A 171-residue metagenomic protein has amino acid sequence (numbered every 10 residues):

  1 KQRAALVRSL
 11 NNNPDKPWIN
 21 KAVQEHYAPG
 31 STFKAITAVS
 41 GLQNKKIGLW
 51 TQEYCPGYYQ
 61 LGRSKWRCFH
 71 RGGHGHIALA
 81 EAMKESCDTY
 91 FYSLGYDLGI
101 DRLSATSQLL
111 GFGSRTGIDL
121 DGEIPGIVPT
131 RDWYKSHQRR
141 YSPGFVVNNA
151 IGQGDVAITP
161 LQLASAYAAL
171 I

Functional and structural regions predicted by a protein language model:
K1-S31, I36-I171: Beta-lactam-recognizing serine transpeptidase/beta-lactamase-like catalytic domain environment
